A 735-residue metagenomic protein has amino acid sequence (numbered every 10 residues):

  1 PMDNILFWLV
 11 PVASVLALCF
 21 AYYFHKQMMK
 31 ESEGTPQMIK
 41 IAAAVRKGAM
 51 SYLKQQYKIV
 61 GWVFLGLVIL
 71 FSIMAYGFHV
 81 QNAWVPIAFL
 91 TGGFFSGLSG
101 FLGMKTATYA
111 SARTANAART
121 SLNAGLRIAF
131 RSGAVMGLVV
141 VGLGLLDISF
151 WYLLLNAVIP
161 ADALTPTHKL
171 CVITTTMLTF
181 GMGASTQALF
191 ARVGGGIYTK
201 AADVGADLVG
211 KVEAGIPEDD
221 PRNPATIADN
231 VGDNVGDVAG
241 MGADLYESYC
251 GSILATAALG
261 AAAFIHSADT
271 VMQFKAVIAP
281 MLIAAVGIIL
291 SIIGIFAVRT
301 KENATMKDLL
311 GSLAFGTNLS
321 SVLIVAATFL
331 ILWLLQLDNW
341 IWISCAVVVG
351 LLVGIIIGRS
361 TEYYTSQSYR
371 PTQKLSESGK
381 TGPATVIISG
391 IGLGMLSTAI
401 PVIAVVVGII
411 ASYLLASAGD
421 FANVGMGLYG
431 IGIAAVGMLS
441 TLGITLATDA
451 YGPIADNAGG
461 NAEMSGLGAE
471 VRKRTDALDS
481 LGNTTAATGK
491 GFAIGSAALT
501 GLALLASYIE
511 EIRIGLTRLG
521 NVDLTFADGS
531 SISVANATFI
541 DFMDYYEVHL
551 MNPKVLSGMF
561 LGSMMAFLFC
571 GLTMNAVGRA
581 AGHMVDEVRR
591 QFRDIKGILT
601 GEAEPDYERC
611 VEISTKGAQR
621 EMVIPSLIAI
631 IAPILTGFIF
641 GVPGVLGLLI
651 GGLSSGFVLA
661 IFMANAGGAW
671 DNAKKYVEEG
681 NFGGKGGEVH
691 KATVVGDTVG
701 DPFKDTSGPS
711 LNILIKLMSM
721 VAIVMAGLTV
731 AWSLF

Functional and structural regions predicted by a protein language model:
M2-F735: Hydrophobic packing and interface segments
